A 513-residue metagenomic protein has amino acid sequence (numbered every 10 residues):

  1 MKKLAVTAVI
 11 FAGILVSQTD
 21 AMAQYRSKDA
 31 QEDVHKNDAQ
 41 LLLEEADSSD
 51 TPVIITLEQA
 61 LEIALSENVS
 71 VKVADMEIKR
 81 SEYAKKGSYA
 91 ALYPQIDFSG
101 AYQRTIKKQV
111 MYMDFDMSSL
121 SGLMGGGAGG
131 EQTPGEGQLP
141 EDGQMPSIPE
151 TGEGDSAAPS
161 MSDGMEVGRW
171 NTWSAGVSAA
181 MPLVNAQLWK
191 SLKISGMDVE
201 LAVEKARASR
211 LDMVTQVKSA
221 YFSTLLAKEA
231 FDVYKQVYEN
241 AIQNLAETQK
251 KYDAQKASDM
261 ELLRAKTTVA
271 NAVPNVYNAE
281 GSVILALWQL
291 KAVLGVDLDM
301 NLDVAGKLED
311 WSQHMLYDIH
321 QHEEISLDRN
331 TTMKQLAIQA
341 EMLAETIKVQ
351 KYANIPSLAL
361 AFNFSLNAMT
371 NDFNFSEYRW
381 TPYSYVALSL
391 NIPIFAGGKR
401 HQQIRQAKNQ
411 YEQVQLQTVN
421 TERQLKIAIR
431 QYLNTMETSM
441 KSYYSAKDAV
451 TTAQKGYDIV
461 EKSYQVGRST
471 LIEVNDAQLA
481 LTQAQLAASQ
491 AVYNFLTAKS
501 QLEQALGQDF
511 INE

Functional and structural regions predicted by a protein language model:
K2-T7, A21-V34, L42-S49, D97 (+3 more regions): Acidic, low-complexity, intrinsically disordered peripheral segments
I14-A21: C-terminal segment of classical bacterial N-terminal signal peptides
A23-A101, K107-Q109, L298, V304-E341 (+3 more regions): Bacterial Sec-pathway N-terminal export signals of envelope proteins
L41-P52, S99-V177, K307-L316, K348 (+2 more regions): Small/polar, glycine/serine/threonine/aspartate-rich low-complexity segments that form flexible
K72, I96-V110, D163-W170, A180-A208 (+4 more regions): Small/polar (Gly/Ser/Thr/Ala-rich) solvent-exposed segments that form structured loops/beta-strands/short helices used
V73-S88, S209, M213-K235, K250 (+5 more regions): Amphipathic alpha-helical coiled-coil segments
K85, R210-I325, T435, S439 (+1 more regions): Periplasmic alpha-helical coiled-coil/stalk elements that build and connect Gram-negative outer-membrane
